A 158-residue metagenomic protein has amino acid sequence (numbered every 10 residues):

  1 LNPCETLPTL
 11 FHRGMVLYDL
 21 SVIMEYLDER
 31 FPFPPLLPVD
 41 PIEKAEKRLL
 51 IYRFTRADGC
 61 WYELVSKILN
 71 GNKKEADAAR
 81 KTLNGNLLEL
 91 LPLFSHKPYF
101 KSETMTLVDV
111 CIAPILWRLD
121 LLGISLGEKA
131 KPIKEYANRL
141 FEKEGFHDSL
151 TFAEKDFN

Functional and structural regions predicted by a protein language model:
L1-G85, L91, P98: GST-like domain detector, emphasizing the conserved glutathione-binding G-site in the N-terminal thioredoxin-like
E43-L49, E144-A153: Low-complexity, flexible helical/coil segments
F54-S149: GST-like fold's C-terminal all-alpha helical module
E154-N158: Carbohydrate-binding/catalytic loop surfaces
